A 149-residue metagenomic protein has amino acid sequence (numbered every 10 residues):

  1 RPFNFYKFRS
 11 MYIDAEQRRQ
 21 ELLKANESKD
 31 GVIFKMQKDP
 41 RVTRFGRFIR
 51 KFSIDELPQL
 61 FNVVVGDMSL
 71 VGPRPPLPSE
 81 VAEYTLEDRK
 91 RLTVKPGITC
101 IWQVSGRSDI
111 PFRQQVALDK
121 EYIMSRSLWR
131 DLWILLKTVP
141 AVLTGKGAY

Functional and structural regions predicted by a protein language model:
R1-Y149: Conserved small/aromatic sequence motifs within transmembrane helices
